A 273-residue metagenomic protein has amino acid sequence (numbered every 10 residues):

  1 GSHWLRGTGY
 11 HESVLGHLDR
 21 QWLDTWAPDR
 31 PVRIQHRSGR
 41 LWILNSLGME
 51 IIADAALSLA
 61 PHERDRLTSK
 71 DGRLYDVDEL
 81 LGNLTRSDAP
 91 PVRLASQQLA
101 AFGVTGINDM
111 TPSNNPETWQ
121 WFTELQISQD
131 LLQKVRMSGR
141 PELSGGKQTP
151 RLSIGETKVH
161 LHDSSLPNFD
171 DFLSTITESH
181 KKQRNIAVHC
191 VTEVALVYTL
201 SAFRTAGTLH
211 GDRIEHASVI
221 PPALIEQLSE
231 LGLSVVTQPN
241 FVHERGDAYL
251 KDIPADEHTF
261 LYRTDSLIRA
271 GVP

Functional and structural regions predicted by a protein language model:
G1-L131, M137, E142, G155-V191 (+2 more regions): Divalent metal-binding segments
I43-L44, K147, S165-L166, L224-I225 (+1 more regions): Short, charged, surface-exposed secondary-structure boundary motifs
W119-E124, G146-Q148, L196-G207, Q227: Distinct, well-ordered alpha-helical segments
I127-L132, T205-H210: Short helix-capping segments at alpha-helix termini
R140-G146, S218-L224: Short, conserved secondary-structure transition motifs
T149-H162, L231-H243: Non-cysteine beta-strand/loop elements that form the S-adenosyl-L-methionine
V219-P273: Active-site-adjacent C-terminal substructures of enzyme catalytic domains
